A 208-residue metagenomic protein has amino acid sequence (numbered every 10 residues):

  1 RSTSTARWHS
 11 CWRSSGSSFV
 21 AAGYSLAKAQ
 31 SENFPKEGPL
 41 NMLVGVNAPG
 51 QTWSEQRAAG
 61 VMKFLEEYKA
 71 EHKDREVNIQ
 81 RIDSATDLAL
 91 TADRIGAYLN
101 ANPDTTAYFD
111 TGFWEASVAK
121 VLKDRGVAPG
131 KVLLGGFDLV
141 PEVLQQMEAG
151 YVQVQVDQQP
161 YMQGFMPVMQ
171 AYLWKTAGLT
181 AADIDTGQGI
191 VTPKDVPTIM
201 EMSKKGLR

Functional and structural regions predicted by a protein language model:
R1-A21, E32, N41, G45 (+3 more regions): Flexible loop/hinge segments that line or gate small-molecule binding clefts
T5-W8, K36, A48-T52, S84-D87 (+3 more regions): Solvent-exposed loop/turn segments at secondary-structure junctions within structured extracellular/periplasmic domains
S14-N41, Q56, T91-A92, L139-V143 (+1 more regions): Hydrophobic alpha-helical segments within soluble ligand-binding/sensing domains
A22-A29, T52-R75, R94, S117-V118 (+1 more regions): Short, solvent-exposed amphipathic alpha-helices that sit in or adjacent to ligand/effector-binding or catalytic
K28-K36, M62, E66-A70, G96-D104 (+4 more regions): Sec-exported extracytoplasmic/periplasmic mature domains
N41-V44, M62-L88, G187: Short beta-strand elements in bilobed, periplasmic/extracellular small-molecule ligand-binding domains
P49, W53, F64-Y68, Q159-R208: Hinge/cleft segment of the Venus flytrap/periplasmic-binding protein
V61, Q80-Q146: Hydrophobic alpha-helical
